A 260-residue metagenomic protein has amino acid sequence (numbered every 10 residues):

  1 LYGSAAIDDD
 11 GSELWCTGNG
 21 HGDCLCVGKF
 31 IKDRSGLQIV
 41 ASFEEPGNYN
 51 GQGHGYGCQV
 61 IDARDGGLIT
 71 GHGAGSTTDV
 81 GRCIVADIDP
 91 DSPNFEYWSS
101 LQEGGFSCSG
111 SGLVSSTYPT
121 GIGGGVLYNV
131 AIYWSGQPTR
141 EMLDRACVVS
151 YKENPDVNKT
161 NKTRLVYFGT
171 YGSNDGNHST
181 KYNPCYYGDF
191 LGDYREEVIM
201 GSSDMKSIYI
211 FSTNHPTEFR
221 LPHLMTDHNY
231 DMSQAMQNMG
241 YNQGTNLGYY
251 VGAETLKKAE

Functional and structural regions predicted by a protein language model:
L1-S4, C24-N50, G57-C58, G81-G104 (+2 more regions): Repeat-blade elements of multi-bladed beta-propeller folds
Y2-I7, G47-Q59, E103-S109, A146-N154 (+2 more regions): Structural motif
S12-T17, G67-G73, L113-G121, N161-G176: A short beta-strand motif characteristic of beta-propeller blades
L14, G66-G71, G104-S115, G244-E260: Acidic, small-residue rich beta-repeat scaffolds with periodic aromatic anchors
T17-V27, H54, A74-A86, P119-W134 (+2 more regions): Repeat-based blade/solenoid architectures
F30-K32, R64-G66, I88, G110-V114 (+2 more regions): Short loop/turn segments immediately following beta-strands, especially the blade-tip and inter-blade linker loops
E141-D144, S150-S179: Generic long, charged, amphipathic alpha-helical segments
Y171-H178, Y182-N229: C-terminal structured "cap/appendage" subdomains that terminate the fold
